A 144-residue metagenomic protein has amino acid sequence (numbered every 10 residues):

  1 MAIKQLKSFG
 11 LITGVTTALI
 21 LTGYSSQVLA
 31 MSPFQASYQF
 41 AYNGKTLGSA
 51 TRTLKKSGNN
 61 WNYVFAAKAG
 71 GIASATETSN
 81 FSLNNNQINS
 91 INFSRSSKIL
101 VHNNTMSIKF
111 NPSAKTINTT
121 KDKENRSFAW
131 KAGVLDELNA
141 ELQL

Functional and structural regions predicted by a protein language model:
A2-V15: Bacterial N-terminal signal peptides that target proteins for export
V15-Y24: Hydrophobic core
G23-N86, N92-N111: N-terminal cleavable signal peptides for secretion/export
N103-L144: Solvent-exposed helix/loop surface patches that form functional interfaces
